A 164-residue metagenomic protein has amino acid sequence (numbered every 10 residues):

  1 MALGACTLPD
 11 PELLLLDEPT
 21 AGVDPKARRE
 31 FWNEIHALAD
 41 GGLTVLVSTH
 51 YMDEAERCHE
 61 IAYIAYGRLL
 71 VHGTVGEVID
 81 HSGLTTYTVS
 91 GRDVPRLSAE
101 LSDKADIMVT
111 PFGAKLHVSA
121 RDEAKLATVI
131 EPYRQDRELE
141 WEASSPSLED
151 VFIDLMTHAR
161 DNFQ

Functional and structural regions predicted by a protein language model:
M1-I64, V71: ABC transporter nucleotide-binding domains
H36, H81-S82: Short amphipathic alpha-helical leader/targeting segments
H59, G76, E131: Short amphipathic alpha-helical segments
Y66-R68, H72-V78: Conserved beta-to-alpha transition
G83-A159: Short, charged/small-residue-rich alpha-helical element at the C-terminal edge of ABC transporter nucleotide-binding
